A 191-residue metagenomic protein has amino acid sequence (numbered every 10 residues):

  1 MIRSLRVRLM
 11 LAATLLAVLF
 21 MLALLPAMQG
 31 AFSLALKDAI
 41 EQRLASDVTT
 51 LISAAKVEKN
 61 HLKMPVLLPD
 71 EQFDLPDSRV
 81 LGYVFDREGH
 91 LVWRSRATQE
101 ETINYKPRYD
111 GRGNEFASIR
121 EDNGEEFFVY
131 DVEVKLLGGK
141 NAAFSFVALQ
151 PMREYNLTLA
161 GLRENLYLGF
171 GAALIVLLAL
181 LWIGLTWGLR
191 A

Functional and structural regions predicted by a protein language model:
M1-I40, G138-A191: Alpha-helical transmembrane segments of membrane proteins, especially the N-terminal anchoring helices and early TM
Q29, A35, D47-H61: N-terminal alpha-helical signal peptides/signal-anchor transmembrane segments
A31-L44, Y109-I119: Generic detector of contiguous secondary-structure segments
R43-S46, T50, V57, E154 (+1 more regions): Residues on one face of amphipathic alpha-helical coiled coils
T49, S53-A54, L62-G124: Extracytoplasmic ligand-binding sensor domains of the Cache superfamily
D70-F73, L136-L137, W182: Short, flexible, glycine/charge-rich loop motifs used to bind or transfer phosphoryl groups or to couple energy/partner
A97-Y167: Extracytoplasmic
